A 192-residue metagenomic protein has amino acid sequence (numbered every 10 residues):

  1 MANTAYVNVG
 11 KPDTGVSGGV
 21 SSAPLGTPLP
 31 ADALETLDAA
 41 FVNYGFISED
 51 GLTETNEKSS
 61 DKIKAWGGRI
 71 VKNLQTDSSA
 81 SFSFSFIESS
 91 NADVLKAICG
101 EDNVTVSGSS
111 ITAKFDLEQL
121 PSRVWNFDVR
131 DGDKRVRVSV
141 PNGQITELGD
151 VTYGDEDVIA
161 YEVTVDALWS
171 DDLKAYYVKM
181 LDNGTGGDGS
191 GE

Functional and structural regions predicted by a protein language model:
M1-Y44, D188-G191: Polar/acidic, low-complexity leader/linker segments enriched in S/T/G and N/D
T14-D32, K64-K72, E101-K114, D157-A167: Short N-terminal helix-initiation segments at or just after the protein's N-terminus
L37-S85: A glycine-rich, hydrophobic loop/mini-helix early in the fold
K58, S78, F84-S90, C99-D102 (+2 more regions): Generic secondary-structure microfeatures
R69-K72, N126-F127, V151-Y153: Beta-strand-rich interaction surfaces with strong enrichment in secreted/lumenal proteins
K72-D93, E156-D171: Oligomerization/assembly interface segments of phage tail-like spikes and tubes
A92-V140: Short helix-loop boundary/capping segments
R135-E192: Mixed-charge, glycine-accented linear interaction segment located at domain edges/termini
